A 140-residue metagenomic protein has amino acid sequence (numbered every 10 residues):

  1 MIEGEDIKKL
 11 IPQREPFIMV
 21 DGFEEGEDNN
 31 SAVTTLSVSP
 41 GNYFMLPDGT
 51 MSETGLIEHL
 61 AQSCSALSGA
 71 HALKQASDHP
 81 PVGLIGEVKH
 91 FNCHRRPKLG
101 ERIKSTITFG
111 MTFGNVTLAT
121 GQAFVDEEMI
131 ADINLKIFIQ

Functional and structural regions predicted by a protein language model:
I2-R14: Short aromatic-glycine motifs in intrinsically disordered, low-complexity regions
K8, E24, P47, N92-R96: Beta-strand-rich interaction surfaces with strong enrichment in secreted/lumenal proteins
Q13-M19, K98-I103: Short coil-to-beta-strand transition motifs
E15-S52: Catalytic strand-loop segment that frames the active site of acyl-thioester-processing enzymes
D48-L67, I85: Compact, glycine-rich, soluble single-domain proteins
A66, K98-G100, K104, T108-Q140: HotDog/MaoC-like acyl-thioester-processing domains
L67-K104: Hydrophobic beta-strand-centered segment that forms part of the acyl-chain substrate-binding groove
